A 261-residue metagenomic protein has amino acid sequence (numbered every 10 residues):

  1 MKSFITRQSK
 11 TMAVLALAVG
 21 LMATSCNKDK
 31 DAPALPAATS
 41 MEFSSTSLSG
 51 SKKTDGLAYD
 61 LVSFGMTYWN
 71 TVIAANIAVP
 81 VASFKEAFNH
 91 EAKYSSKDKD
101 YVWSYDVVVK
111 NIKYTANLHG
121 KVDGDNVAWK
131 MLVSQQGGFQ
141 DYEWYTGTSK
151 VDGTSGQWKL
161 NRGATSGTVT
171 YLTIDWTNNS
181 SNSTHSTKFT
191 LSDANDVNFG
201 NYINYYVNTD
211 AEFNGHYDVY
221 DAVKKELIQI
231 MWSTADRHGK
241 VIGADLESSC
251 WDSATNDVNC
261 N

Functional and structural regions predicted by a protein language model:
M1-S25: Sec-dependent bacterial lipoprotein signal peptides
A23-D123: N-terminal "mature head" segments of proteins
E91-K99, V107-N111, K121-D125, K150-G153 (+3 more regions): Short, ordered beta-strand-loop transition motifs
Y101-V107, L118, M131-V133, W158-G163 (+2 more regions): Short beta-strand segments that buttress and anchor functional surface loops
D106-W144, K150-S155, G163: Mature extracellular/secreted ectodomains of secretory-pathway proteins
Q136-N214: Short helix-loop boundary/capping segments
S180-L246, D252-S253, N259: Intrinsically disordered, low-complexity segments enriched in Gly and acidic/Ser/Thr residues that form flexible
